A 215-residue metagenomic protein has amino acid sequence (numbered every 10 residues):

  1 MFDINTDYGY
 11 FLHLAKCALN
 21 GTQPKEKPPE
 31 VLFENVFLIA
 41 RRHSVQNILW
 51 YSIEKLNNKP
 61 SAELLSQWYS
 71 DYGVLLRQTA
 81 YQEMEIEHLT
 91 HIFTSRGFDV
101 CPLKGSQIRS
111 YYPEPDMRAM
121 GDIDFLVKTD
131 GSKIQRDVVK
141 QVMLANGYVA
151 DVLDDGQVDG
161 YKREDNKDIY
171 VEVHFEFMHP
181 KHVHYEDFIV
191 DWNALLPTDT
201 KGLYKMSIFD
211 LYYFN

Functional and structural regions predicted by a protein language model:
M1-G121, V127-N215: Conserved NTP-donor binding/palm subdomain of two-metal-ion nucleotidyltransferases/polymerases, i.e., the charged
